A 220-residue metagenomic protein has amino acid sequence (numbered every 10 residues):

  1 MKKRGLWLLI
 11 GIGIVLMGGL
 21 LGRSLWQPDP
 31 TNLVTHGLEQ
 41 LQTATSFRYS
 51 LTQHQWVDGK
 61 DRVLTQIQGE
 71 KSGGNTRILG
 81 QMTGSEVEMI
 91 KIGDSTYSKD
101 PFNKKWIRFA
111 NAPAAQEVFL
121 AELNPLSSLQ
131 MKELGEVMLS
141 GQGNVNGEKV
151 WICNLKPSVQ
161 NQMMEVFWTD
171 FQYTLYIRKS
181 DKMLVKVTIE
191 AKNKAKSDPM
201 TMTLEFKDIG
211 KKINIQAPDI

Functional and structural regions predicted by a protein language model:
K2-N75, K212-I220: N-terminal leader/targeting segments and the immediate start of mature chains
P28, S128-L139: A short, amphipathic edge element
H36-E39, Q66-G73, G93-D94, Y173-K179 (+1 more regions): Extended lipid/amphipathic-ligand handling interfaces
A44-S50, K71-L79, N146-N154, Q162 (+1 more regions): Short, hydrophobic/aromatic-rich segments at coil-to-beta transitions
L51-Q55, G80-T83, D100-F102, T188-N193: Beta-turn initiation residues at beta-strand->coil junctions
Q81, E133-L134, E165-T169: Short loop/turn motifs at secondary-structure junctions and domain boundaries
K99-S127: Acidic/charged, solvent-exposed loop-and-adjacent secondary-structure segments enriched in E/D, K/R, S/T, and G/P
K149-I220: Gly/Pro-enriched, hydrophobic low-complexity segments that function as extracytoplasmic propeptides/linkers
